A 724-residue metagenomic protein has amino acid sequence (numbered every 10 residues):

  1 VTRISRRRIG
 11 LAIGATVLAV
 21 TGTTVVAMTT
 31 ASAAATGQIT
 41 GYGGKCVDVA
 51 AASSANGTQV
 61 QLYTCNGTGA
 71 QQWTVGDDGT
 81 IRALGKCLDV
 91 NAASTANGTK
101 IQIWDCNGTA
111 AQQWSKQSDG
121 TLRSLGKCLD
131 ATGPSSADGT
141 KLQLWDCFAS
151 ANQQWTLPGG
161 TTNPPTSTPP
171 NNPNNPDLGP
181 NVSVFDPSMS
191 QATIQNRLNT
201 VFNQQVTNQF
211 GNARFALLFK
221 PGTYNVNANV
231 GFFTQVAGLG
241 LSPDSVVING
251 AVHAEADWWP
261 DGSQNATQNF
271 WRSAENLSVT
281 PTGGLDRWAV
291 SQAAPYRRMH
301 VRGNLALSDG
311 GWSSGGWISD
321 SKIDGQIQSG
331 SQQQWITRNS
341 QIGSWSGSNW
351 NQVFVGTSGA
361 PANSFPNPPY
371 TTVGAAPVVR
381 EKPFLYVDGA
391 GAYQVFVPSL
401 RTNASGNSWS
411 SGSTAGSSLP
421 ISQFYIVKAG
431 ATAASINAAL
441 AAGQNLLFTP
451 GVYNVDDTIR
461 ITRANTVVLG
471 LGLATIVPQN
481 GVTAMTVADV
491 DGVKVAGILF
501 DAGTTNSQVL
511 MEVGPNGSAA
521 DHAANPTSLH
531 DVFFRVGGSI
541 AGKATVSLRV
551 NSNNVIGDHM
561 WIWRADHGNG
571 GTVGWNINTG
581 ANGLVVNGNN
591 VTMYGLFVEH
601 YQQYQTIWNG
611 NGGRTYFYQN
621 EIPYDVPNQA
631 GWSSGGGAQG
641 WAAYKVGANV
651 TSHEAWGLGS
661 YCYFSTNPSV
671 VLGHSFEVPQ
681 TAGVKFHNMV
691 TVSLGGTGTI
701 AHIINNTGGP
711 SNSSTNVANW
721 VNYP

Functional and structural regions predicted by a protein language model:
V1-A33: Secretory targeting and sorting signals
T2, I13, A33-A55, G69-A96 (+2 more regions): Extracellular glycan-recognition/adhesion modules and their associated mucin-like linkers
T29-T36, A149-S150, T156-P176, P724: Low-complexity, Pro/Thr/Ser/Gly/Ala-rich linker/spacer regions in secreted, extracellular modular proteins
G57, G98, G139, W312-S314 (+1 more regions): Glycine-centered loop/turn motifs
T58-T64, T99-D105, K141-D146, A289 (+1 more regions): Aromatic-rich beta-strand patches that line glycan-recognition/binding surfaces of extracellular proteins
T64-G67, D105-G108, V236: Short edge-strand/loop segments of extracellular domains
T168-P724: Extracellular/periplasmic carbohydrate-active domains that bind, remodel, or depolymerize complex polysaccharides
